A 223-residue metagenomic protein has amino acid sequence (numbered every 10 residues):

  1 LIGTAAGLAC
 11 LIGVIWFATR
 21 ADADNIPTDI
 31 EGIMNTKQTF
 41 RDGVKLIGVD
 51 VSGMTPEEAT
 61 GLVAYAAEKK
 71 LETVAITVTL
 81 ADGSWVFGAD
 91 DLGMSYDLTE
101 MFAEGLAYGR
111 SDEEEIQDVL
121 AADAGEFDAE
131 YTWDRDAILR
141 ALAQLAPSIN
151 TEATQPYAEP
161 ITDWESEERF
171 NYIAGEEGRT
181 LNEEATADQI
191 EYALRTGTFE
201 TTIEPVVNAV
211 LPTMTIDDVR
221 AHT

Functional and structural regions predicted by a protein language model:
L1-T223: Surface-exposed, secretory/extracytoplasmic low-complexity segments enriched in Ser/Thr/Asn/Gly/Pro
